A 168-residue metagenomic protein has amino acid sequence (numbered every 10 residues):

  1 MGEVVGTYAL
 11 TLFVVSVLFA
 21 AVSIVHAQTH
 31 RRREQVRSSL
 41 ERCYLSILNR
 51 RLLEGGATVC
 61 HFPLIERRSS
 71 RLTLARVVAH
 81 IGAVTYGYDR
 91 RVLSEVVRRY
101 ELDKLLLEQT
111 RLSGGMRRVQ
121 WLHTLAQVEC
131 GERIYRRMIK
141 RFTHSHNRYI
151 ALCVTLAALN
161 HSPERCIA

Functional and structural regions predicted by a protein language model:
M1-S38: N-terminal signal-anchor transmembrane alpha helix of single-pass membrane proteins, serving as the membrane-anchoring
F19-R33, A151-L152, A158-A168: Long, contiguous interaction/recruitment modules in multidomain scaffold/adaptor proteins
V25-G114: N-terminal topogenic membrane-targeting module
H61-F62, V97-R111, G131-T143, P163-A168: Amphipathic alpha-helical scaffolding segments comprising HEAT/armadillo-like alpha-solenoid repeats
I65, S113-Q120, L125-A126, Y135: Extended alpha-helical scaffolding segments
G87-V97, V119-C130, A151-P163: Structural detector for internal amphipathic alpha-helices that build alpha-solenoid repeat scaffolds
S113-G115, T143-R148: Short inter-helical turns and helix N-cap capping residues of alpha-solenoid HEAT/ARM repeat scaffolds
M138, R148-C153: A cross-family "folded-core" feature that marks the main globular domain of proteins
